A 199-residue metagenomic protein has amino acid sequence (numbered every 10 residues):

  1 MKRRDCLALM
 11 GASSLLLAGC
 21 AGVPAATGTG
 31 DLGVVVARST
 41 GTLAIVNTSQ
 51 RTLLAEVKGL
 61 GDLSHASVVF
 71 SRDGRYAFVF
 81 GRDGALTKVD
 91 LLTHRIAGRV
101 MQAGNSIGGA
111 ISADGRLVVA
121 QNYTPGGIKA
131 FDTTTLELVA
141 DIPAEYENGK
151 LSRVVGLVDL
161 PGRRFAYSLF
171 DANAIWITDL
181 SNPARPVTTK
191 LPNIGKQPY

Functional and structural regions predicted by a protein language model:
M1-D5: Bacterial N-terminal signal peptides that target proteins for export
L7-M10, L15, C20-Y199: Predominantly soluble domains enriched in secretory-pathway, periplasmic, or organellar proteins
